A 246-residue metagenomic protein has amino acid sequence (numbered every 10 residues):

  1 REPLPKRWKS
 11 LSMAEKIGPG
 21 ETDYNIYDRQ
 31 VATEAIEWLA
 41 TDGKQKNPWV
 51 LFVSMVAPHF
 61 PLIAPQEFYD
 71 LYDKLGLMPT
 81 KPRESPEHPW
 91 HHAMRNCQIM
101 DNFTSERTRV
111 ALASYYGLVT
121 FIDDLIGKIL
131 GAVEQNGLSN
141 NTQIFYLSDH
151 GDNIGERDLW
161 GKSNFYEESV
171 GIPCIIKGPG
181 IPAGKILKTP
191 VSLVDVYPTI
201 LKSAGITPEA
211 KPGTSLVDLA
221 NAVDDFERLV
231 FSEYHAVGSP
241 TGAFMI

Functional and structural regions predicted by a protein language model:
R1, H150-E156, V194-Y197, K202-I246: C-terminal cap/loop subdomain of S1 sulfatases and analogous C-terminal strand-loop tails that border
R1-P190, S203-A210: Active-site-proximal cap/lid insertion segments
